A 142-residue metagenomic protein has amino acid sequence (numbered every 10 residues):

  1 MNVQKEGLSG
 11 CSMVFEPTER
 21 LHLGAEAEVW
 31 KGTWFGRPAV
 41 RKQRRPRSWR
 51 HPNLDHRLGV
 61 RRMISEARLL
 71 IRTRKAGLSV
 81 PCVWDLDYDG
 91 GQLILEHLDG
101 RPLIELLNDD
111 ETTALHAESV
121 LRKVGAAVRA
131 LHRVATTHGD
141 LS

Functional and structural regions predicted by a protein language model:
N2-R20: Juxta-kinase regulatory segment immediately upstream of eukaryotic protein kinase catalytic domains
T18-I64: ATP-binding glycine-rich loop module of kinase domains
F35, Y88-D89, S142: Structural motif
V60-R62, L78-V124: Conserved structural core of kinase catalytic domains
I64, R68-S79: Structural motif at the C-terminus of the N-lobe alphaC helix and the adjacent alphaC-beta4 loop of the Hanks-type
V128-T136: Protein kinase catalytic-loop region centered on the HRD/HxD motif
T136-S142: Catalytic-loop of the protein kinase fold
